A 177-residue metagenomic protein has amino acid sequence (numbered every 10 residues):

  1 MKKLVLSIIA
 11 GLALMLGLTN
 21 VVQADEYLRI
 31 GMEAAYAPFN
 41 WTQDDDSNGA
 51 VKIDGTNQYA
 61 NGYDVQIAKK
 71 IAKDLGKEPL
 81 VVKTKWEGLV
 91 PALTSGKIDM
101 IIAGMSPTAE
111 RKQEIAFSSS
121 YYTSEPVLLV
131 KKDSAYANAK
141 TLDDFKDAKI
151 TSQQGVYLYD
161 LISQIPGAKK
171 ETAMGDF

Functional and structural regions predicted by a protein language model:
M1-V5: Positively charged n-region of N-terminal signal peptides that target proteins for export
S7-G17: Bacterial N-terminal signal peptides
L18-A24: Sec/Tat signal peptide C-region and signal peptidase I cleavage site
D25-G104: Extracytoplasmic small-molecule ligand-binding "clamshell" domains of the periplasmic binding protein/Venus flytrap
A34-A37, N57-K73, V127-F177: Bilobed "Venus flytrap"/periplasmic-binding protein-like clamshell domains and structurally analogous long
N40-T42, K112-Q113, L161-I162: Short glycine-/acidic-enriched loop or helix-start segments at secondary-structure transitions that form or flank
W41-D44, S120-Y122, P126, I150: Short capping/connector residues at structural and topological boundaries
E78-D144, G155: Acidic, polar ligand-binding/catalytic clefts
